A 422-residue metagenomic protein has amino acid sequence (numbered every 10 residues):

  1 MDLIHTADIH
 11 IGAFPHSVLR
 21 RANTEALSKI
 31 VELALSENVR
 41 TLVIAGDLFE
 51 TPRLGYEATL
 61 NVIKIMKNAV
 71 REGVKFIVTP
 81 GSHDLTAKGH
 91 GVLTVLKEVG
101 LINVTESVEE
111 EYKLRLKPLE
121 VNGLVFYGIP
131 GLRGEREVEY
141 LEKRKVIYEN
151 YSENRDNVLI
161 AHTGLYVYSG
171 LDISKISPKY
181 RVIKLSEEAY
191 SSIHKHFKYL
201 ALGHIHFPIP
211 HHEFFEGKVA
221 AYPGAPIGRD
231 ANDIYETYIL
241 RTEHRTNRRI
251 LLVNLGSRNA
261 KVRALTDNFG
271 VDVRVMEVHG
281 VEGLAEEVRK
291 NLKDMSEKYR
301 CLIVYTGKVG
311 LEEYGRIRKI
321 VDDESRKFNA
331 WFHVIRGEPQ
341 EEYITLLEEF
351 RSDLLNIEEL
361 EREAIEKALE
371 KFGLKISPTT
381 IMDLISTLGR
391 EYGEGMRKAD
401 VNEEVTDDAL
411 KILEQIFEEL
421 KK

Functional and structural regions predicted by a protein language model:
M1-I65, R71, D400-D407: N-terminal active-site segment of His-dependent metallophosphoesterases
L3, D8, L27, L42 (+9 more regions): Divalent metal-coordination and catalytic microenvironments
P15-A22, E50-P52, G128, R133 (+1 more regions): Acidic/glycine-enriched edge-of-secondary-structure segments
A34-N38, Y151-N154, D294-S296: Glycine-rich phosphate-binding loop signature in dinucleotide/nucleotide-binding domains
L54-N61, K67, E72-E236, H244-N247: His/Asp/Glu-rich metal-coordinating catalytic cores of metallo-dependent phosphodiesterases/hydrolases acting on
F76, N157, I250, A260 (+1 more regions): Hydrophobic anchor at the start of a short beta-strand that flanks the dinucleotide cofactor-binding loop
K117-E120, A220-N291: Binuclear metal-dependent phosphoesterase catalytic core
S257-K422: Accessory, non-catalytic peripheral segments of nucleic-acid enzymes
